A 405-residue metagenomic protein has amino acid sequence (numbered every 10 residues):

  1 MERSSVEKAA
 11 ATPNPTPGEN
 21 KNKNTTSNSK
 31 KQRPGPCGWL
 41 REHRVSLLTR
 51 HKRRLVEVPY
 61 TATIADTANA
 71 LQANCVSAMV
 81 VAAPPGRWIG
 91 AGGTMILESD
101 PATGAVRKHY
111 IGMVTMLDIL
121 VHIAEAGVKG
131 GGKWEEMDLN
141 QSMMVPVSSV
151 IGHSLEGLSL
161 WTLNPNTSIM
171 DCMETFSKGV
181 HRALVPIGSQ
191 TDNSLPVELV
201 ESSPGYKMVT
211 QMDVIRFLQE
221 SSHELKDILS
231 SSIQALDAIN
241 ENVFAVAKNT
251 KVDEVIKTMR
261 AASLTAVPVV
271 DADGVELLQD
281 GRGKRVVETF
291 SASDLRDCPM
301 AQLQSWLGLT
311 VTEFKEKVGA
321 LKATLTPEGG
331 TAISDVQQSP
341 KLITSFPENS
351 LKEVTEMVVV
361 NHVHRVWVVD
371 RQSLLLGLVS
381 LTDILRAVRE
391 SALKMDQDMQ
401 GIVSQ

Functional and structural regions predicted by a protein language model:
M1-Q405: Tandem CBS (Cystathionine beta-synthase) repeat/Bateman regulatory domains
